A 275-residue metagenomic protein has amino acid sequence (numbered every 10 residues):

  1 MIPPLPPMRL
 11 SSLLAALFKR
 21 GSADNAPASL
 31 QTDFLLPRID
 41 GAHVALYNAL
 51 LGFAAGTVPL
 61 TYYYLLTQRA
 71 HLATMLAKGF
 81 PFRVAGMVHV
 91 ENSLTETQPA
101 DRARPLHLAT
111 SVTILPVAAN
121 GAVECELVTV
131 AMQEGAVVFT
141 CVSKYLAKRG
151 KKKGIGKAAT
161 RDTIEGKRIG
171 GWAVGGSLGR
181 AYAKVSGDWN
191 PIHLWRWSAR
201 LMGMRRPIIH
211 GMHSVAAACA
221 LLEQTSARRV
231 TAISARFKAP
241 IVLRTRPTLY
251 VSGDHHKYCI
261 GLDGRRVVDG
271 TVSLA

Functional and structural regions predicted by a protein language model:
M1-L14, V137-R196, L201, T271-A275: Segments adjacent to and within acyl-thioester-processing domains across lipid and secondary-metabolism enzymes
M1-P105: Hydrophobic, proline/glycine-rich low-complexity stretches
G21-F53, T163-M212, L221: A contiguous, surface-exposed recognition patch within enzymatic or periplasmic domains that forms
Q31, T140, V230-A232: Hydrophobic residues on conserved beta-strands that form the core of alpha/beta folds
A45, A103, L127-C141, G150-K153: Soluble, non-transmembrane catalytic domains of enzymes that act on hydrophobic metabolites at membranes
L50, F139, T225: Change "in soluble alpha/beta enzymes" to "in soluble alpha/beta proteins
M87-E134, V230-R266: Hydrophobic beta-sheet segments that form the core/acyl-binding groove of ACP/CoA-dependent acyl-chain-processing
S177-K257, L262-R266: Acidic/His-leaning functional-site neighborhoods
